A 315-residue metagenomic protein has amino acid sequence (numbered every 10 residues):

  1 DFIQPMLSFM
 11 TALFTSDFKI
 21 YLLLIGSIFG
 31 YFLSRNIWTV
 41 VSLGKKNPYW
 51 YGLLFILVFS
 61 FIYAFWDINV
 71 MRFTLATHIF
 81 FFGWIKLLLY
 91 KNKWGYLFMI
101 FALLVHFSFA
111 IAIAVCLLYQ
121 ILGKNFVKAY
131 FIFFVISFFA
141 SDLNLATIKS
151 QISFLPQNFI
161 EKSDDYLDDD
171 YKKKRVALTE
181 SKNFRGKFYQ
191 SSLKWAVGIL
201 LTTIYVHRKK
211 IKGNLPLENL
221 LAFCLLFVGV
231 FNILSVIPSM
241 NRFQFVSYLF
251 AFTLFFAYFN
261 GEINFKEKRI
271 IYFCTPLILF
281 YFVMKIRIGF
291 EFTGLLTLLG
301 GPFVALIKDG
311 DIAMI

Functional and structural regions predicted by a protein language model:
D1-S16: Short hydrophobic/aromatic helix or loop-helix immediately within or flanking a transmembrane segment in polytopic
L24-L43: Transmembrane-helix motifs of polytopic, lipid-linked glycan transferases
I37-F59: Transmembrane-helix signature of polytopic, membrane-embedded enzymes that assemble or transfer cell-envelope glycans
Y63, W94-L118, V228: Membrane-interface alpha helices of multi-pass inner-membrane proteins
F65-F80, V105, T202-E262: Membrane-water interface signatures at transmembrane helix termini and the short loops that connect adjacent helices
T77-W94: Membrane-interface transmembrane helices that cradle and orient dolichyl/undecaprenyl
I113-N241, R287-I315: Alpha-helical transmembrane segments and terminal signal-anchor/GPI-anchor hydrophobic tails, characterized by long
F131-F134, I263-V283: Signature aromatic-anchored transmembrane alpha helix within multi-pass, membrane-resident enzymes that catalyze glycan
